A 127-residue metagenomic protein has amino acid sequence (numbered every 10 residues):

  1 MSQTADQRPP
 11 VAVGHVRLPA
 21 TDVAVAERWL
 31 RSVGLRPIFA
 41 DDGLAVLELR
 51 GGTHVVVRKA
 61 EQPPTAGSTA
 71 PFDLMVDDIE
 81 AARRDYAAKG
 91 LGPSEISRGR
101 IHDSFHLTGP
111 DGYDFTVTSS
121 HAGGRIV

Functional and structural regions predicted by a protein language model:
M1-P9, L18, A87-V127: Vicinal oxygen chelate
P10-V11, R17-V55: Core segments of cupin and vicinal oxygen chelate
V11-H15, G67-P71: Short, solvent-exposed beta-strand edge segments and adjacent coil->beta transition regions
R17-P19, D73-D77: Short hydrophobic/aromatic beta-strand micro-patches that form the beta-sheet surface supporting nucleotide- or nucleic
A24-E27, I79-R83: Short, conserved charged micro-motifs
R28-S32, D85, D111: Structural preference for long, well-ordered alpha-helical segments within the folded cores of structured domains
V46, H54, D73, S104-H106: Short hydrophobic/aromatic beta-strand element in the GNAT-like acyltransferase core that lines or flanks the acyl-donor
G52-V56, P64-A66, G112-F115: Short, charged/polar, Gly/Pro-enriched secondary-structure boundary elements
